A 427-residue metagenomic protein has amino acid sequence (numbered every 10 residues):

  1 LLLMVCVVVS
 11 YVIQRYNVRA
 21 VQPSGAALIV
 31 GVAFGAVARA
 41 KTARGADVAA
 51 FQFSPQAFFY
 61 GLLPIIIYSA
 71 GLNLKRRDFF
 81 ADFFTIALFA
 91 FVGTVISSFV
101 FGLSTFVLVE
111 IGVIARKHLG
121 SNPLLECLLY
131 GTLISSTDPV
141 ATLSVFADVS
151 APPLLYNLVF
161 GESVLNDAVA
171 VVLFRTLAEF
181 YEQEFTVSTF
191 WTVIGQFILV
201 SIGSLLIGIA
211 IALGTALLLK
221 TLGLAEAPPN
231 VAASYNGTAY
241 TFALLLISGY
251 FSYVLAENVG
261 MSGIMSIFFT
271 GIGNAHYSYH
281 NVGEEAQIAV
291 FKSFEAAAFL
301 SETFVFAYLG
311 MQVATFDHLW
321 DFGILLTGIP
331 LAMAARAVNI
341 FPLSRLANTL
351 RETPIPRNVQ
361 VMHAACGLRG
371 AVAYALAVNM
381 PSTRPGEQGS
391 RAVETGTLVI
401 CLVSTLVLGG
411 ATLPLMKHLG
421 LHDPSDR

Functional and structural regions predicted by a protein language model:
L1-R427: Transmembrane helical cores of multi-pass secondary ion antiporters/exchangers
